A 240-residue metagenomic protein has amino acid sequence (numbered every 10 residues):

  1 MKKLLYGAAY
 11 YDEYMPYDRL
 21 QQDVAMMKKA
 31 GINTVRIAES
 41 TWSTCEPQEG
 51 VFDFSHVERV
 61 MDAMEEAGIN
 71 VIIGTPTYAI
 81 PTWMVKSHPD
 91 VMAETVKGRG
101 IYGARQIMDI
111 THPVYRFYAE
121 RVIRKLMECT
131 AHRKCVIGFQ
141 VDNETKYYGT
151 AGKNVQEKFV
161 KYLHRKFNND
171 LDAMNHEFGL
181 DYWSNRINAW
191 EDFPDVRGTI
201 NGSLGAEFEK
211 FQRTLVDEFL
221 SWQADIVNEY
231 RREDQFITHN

Functional and structural regions predicted by a protein language model:
M1-R19: Boundary/entry segment of secreted carbohydrate-active catalytic domains
K2-L4, I37-T41, Q106, N201-G205: A short alpha-helix capping/helix-coil boundary motif
L4-A8, V35-I37, V71-G74, I137-V141 (+1 more regions): Hydrophobic faces of well-ordered beta-strands that scaffold small-molecule active sites in alpha/beta enzyme cores
Y11-E13, S40, P76-I80, V141-K146: Active-site beta-loop-alpha junctions enriched in small/polar residues
M15, T44-Q48, T111, Y148-T150: A generic structural signal for short coil/turn motifs at secondary-structure boundaries
M15-L20, G50-H56, P113-R121: Glycine-rich anion/phosphate-binding loops
Q21-A30, T34-G100, M127, Q223-R232: Aromatic-lined substrate-binding rim segments of carbohydrate-active enzymes
I101-N240: Polysaccharide-binding and catalytic clefts of secreted carbohydrate-active enzymes
